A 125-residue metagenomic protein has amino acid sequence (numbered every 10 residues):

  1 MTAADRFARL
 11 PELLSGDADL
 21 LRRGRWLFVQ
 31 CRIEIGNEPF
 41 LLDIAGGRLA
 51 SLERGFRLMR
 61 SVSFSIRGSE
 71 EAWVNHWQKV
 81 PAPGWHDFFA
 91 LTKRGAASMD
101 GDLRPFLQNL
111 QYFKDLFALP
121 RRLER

Functional and structural regions predicted by a protein language model:
M1-R125: Feature captures hydrophobic
